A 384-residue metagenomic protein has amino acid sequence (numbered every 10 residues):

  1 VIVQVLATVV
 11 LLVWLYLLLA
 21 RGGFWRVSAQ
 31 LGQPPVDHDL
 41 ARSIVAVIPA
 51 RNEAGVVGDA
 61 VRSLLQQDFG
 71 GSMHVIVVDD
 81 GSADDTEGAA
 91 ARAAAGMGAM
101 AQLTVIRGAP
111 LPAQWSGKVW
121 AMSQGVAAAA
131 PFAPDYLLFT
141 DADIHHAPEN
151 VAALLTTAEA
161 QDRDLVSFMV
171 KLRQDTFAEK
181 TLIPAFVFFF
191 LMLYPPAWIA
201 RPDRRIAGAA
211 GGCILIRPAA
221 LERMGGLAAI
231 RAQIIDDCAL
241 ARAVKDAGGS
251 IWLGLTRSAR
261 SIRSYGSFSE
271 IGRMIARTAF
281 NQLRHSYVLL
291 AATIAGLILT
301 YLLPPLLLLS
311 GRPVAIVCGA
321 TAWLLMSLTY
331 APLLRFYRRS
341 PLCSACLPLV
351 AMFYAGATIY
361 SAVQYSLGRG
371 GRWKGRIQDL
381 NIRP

Functional and structural regions predicted by a protein language model:
V1-H38, I183-P184, P196, Y354: N-terminal membrane-anchoring/stem segments of glycan-assembly enzymes
R42-V45, H74: Cell-envelope/extracellular polymer assembly enzymes that use nucleotide-activated donors
G55-D59, D84-A93, V105-R107, E149: Acidic helix N-cap motif at the loop->helix transition within catalytic regions of sugar-transfer enzymes
R62-S72: Short, acidic, metal-binding catalytic loop of nucleotide-sugar glycosyltransferases
G70, D79-A89, A109-P110, I144: A conserved acidic beta->alpha catalytic loop
A133-H145: Short beta-strand-to-loop acidic/aromatic patch adjacent to the donor-nucleotide binding site
A158, D164-L191, A219-E222, L227-L289 (+3 more regions): Catalytic donor/gating beta->alpha subdomain of glycosyltransferases that bind UDP-sugars
L290-R369: Membrane-embedded multi-pass helical conduit in multi-pass membrane proteins, especially envelope-biosynthetic
